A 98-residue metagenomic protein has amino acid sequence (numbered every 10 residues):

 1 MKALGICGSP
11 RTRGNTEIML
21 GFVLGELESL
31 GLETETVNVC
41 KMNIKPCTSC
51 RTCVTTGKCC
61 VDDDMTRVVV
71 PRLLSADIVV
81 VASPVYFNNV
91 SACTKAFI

Functional and structural regions predicted by a protein language model:
M1-I98: N-terminal beta1-alpha1-beta2 submodule of the flavodoxin-like/Rossmannoid cofactor-binding fold
